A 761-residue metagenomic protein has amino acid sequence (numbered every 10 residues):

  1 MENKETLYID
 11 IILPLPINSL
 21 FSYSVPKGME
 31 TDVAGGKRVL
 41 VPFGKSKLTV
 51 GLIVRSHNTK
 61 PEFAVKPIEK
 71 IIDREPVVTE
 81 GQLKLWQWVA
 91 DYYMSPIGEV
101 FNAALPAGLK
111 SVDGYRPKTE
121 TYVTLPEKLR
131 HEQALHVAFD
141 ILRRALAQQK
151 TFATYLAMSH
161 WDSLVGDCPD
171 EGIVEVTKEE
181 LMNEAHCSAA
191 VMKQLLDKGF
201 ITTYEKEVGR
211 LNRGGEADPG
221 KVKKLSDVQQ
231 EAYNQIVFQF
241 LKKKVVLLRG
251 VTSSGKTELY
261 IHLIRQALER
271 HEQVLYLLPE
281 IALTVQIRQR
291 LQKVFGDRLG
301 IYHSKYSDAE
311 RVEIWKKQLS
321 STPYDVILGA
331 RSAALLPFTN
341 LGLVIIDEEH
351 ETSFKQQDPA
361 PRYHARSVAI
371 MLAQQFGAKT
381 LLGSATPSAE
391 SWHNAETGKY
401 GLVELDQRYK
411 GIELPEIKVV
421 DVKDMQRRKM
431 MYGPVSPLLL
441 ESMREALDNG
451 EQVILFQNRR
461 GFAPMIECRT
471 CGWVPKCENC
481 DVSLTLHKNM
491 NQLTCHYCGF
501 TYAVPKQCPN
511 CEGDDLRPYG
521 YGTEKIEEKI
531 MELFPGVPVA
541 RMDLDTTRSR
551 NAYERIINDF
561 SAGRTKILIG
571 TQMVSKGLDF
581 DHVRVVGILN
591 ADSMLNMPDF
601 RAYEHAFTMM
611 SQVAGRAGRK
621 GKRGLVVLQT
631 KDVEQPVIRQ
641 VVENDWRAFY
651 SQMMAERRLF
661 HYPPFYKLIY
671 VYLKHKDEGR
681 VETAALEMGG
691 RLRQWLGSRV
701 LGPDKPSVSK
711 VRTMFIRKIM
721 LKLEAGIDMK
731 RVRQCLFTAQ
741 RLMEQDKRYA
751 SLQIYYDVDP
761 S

Functional and structural regions predicted by a protein language model:
M1-S384, E396-I412, W695, M729-S761: Accessory, non-ATPase domains that flank or precede helicase/AAA+ motor cores in DNA-metabolism machines
S19, T177, K667-I669, F715-R717: Short amphipathic alpha-helical segments
G28, K676, M720-M729: A short interface-forming secondary-structure element
R55-H57, L105, E205-E207, Q457-R459 (+4 more regions): A general secondary-structure junction signal
K60-V65, E69-E75, P706, V711-E724: Solvent-exposed, membrane-proximal periplasmic/extracellular interface segments of envelope transport and secretion
G220-S226, Q230, K242-E682, G690 (+3 more regions): Inter-lobe coupling/hinge segments of SF2-like helicase ATPases
G690, Q694-F715, I754: A carboxyl-terminal module marker
